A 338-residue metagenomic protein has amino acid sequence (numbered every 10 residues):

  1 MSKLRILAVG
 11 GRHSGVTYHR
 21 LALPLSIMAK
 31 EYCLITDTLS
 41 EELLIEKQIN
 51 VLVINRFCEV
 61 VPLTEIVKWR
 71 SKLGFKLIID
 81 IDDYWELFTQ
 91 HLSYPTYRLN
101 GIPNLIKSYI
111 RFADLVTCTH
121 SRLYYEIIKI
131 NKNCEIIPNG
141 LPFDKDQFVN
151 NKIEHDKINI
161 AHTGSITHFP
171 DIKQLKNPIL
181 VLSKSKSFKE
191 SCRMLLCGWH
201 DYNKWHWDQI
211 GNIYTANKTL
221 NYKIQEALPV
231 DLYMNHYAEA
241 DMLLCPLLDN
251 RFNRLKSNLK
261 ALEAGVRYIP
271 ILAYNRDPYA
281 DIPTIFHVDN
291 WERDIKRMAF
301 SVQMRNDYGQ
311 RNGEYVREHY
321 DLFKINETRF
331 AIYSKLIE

Functional and structural regions predicted by a protein language model:
M1-C58: N-terminal pre-catalytic "stem/leader" segment of glycosyltransferase-like enzymes
A8, R12-I27, P142-D146, H155-Y233: Conserved catalytic-core segment of nucleotide-activated headgroup transferases in glycan assembly
K68-K72, T96-V116: Membrane-proximal helix-turn-helix segments that form the acceptor-binding/catalytic region of lipid-linked
I79-P103, D156: Acceptor-binding helix/loop patch of EC 2.4 sugar-transfer enzymes, predominantly nucleotide-sugar-dependent
R122, G140: Carbohydrate-associated surface elements
P170, P229-H236, L243-E263, L272-P283: Nucleotide-sugar-dependent
Y279-R297: Change "using UDP/GDP/dTDP sugars" to "using nucleotide sugars
F300-K335: A charged, aromatic-enriched C-terminal amphipathic alpha-helix characteristic of glycosyltransferases across folds
